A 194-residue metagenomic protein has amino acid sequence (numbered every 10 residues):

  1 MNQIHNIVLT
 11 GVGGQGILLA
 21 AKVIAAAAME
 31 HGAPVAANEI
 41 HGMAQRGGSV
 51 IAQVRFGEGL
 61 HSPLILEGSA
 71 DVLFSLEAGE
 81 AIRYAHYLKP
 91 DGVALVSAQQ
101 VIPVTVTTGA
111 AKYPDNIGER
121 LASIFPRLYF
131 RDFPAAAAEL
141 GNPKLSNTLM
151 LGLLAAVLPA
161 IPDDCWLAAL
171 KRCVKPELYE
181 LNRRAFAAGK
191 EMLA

Functional and structural regions predicted by a protein language model:
M1-A194: Active-site cofactor/cluster-binding pocket
